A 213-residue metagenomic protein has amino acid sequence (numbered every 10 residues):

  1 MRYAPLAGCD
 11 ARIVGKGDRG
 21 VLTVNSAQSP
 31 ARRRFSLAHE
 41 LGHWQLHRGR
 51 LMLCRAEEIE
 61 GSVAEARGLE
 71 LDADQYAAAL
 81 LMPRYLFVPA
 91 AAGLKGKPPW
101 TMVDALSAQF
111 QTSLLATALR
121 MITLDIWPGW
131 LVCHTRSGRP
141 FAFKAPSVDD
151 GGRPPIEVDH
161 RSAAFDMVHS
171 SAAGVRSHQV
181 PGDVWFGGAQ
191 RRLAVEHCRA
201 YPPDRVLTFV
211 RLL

Functional and structural regions predicted by a protein language model:
M1-L213: Active-site hotspot residues in diverse enzymes, especially metal/ion-binding acidic/histidine motifs
